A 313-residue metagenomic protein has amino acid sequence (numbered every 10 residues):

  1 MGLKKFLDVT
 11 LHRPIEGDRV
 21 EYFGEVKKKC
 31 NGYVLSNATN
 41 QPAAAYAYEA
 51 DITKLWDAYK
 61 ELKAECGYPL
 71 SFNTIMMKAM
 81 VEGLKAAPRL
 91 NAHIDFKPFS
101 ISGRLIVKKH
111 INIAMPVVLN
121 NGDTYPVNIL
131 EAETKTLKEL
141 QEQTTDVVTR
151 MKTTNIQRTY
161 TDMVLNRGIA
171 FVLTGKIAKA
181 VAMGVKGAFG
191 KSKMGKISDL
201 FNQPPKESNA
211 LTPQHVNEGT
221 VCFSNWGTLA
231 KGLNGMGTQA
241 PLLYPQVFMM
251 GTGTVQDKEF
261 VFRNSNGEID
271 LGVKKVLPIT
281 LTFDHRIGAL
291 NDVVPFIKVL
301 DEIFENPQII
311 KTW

Functional and structural regions predicted by a protein language model:
M1-W313: C-terminal catalytic/motor cores of large multi-domain enzyme assemblies
